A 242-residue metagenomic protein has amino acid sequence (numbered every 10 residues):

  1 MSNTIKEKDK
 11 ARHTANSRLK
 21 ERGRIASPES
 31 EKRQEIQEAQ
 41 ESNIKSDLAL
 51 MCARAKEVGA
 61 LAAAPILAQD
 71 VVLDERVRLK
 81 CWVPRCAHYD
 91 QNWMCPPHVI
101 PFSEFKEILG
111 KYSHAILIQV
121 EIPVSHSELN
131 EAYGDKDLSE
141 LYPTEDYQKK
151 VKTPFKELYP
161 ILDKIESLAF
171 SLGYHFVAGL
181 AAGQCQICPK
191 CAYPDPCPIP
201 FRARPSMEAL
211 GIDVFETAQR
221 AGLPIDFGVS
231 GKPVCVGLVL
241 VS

Functional and structural regions predicted by a protein language model:
S2-S242: Auxiliary alpha/beta "docking" domains used to position bulky ligands
